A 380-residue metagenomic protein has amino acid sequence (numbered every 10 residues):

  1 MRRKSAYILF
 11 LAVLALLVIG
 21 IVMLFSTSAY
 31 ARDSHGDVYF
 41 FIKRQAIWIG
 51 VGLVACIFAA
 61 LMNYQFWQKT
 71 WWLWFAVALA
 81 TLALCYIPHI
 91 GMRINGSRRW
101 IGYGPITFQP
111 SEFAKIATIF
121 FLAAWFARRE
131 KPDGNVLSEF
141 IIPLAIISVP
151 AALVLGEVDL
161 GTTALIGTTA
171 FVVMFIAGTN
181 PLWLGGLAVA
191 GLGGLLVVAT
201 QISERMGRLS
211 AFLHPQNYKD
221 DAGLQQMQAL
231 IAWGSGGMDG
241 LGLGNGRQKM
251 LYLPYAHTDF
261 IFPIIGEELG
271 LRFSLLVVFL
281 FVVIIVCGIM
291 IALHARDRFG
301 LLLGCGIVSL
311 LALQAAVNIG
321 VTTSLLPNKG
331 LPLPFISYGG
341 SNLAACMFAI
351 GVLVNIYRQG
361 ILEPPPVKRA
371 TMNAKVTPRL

Functional and structural regions predicted by a protein language model:
M1, V317-L380: A juxtamembrane structural motif centered on a specific transmembrane helix
M1-K4, I8-F10: Charged, compositionally biased N-terminal leader segments and the immediate start of the first structured element
F10-V18, V22, S26, R32-Q225 (+3 more regions): Hydrophobic alpha-helical transmembrane segments of multi-pass inner membrane proteins, especially in bacterial systems
S26-A29, G246, S337: Short linear Ser/Thr-Pro motifs
S28, W233, G237, T323: Short, small-residue-rich loop/turn micro-motifs
G104-A114, G156-V158, G237-G242, L331-A345: Glycine/serine-rich anion-binding loops at beta->alpha junctions that coordinate negatively charged ligand groups
D159-A164, L241-G246, A256-T258, L275 (+3 more regions): Transmembrane helix boundary and interhelical junction motifs in multipass membrane proteins
A211, P215-T258, F262, R272-F273: TM-adjacent membrane-interface loops and short helices in multi-pass inner/ER membrane proteins
